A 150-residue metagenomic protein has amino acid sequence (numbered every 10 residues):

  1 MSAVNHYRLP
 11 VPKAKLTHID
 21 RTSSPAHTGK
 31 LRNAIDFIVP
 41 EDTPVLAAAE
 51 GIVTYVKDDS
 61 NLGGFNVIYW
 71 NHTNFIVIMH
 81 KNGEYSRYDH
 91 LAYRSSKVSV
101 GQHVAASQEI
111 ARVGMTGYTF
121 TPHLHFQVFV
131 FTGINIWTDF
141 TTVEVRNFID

Functional and structural regions predicted by a protein language model:
M1-N74, A106: Surface-exposed, glycine-biased beta-strand/turn segments
A3-A14, H72, S96-Q108, P122 (+1 more regions): Acidic, glycine-rich catalytic/binding loops that coordinate metals and/or anionic ligands
I38-P40, L46-A47, K81-S107: Short histidine-centered loop motifs in beta-beta connectors
Y55, H90-Y93, R112-M115, V130: A residue-level detector for short acidic-glycine micro-motifs
L62-V67, V113-H123: Active-site loop architecture of trypsin-fold serine endopeptidases
W70-E84: OB-fold (S1/OB) nucleic-acid-binding surfaces
I76, V104-G117: Short hydrophobic beta/alpha edge segments that flank linear recognition/processing sites
